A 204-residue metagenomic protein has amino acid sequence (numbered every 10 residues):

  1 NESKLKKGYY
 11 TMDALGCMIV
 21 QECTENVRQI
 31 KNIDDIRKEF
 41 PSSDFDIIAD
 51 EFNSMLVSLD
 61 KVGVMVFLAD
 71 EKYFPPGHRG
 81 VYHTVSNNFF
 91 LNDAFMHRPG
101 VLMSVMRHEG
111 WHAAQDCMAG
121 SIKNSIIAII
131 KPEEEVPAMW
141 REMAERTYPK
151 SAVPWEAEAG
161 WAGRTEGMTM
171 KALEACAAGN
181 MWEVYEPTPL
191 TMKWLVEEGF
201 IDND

Functional and structural regions predicted by a protein language model:
N1-Y9: Intrinsically disordered, low-structural-confidence terminal and linker regions
D13-V85: Auxiliary, metal-adjacent structural segments of Zn-dependent hydrolase domains
S54, V101, V105, E109 (+1 more regions): Extracytoplasmic/secreted proteins, especially bacterial periplasmic and envelope-associated proteins
V62, N124-D204: Metalloprotease/metallohydrolase-associated module, dominated by Zn2+-dependent proteases
D70-K72, D93-M96, C117-G120: A mature extracytoplasmic/lumenal domain signature
F89-M106: Short pre-active-site segment immediately N-terminal to the catalytic Zn-binding motif
F90-L91, A113-Q115, W161: Structural recognition of the beta-strand scaffold that forms the well-ordered cores of secreted hydrolase catalytic
G110-I127: Catalytic Zn2+-binding segment of zinc metalloproteases
